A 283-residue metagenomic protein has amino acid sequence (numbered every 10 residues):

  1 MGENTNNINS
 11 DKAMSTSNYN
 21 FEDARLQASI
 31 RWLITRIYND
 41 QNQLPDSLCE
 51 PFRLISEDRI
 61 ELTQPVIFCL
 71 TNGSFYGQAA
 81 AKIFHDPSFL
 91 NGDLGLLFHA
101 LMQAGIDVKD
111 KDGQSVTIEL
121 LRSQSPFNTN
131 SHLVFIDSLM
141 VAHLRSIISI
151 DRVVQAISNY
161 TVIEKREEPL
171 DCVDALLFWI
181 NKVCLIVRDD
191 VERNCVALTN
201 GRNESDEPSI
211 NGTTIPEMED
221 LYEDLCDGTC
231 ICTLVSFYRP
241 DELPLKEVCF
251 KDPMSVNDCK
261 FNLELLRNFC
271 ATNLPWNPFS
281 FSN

Functional and structural regions predicted by a protein language model:
M1-N283: Alpha-helical coiled-coil scaffolding segments
